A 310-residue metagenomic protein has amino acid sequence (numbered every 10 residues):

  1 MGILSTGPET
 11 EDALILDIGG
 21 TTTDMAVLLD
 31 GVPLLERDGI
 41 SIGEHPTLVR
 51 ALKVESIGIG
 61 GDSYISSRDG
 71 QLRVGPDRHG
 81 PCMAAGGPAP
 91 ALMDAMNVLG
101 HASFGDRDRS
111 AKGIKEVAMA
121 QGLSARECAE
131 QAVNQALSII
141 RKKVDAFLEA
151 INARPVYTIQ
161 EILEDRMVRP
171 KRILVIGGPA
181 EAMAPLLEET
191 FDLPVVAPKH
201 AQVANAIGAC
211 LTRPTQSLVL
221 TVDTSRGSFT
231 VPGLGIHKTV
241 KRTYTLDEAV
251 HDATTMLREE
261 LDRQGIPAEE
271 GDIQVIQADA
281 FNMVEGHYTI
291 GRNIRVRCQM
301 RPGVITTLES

Functional and structural regions predicted by a protein language model:
M1-I15, D24-G265, G286-S310: Helical "lid/coupling" subdomains associated with nucleotide-phosphate turnover
I18: A contiguous, surface-exposed recognition patch within enzymatic or periplasmic domains that forms
T21: Short acidic, Gly/Ser-rich segments with clustered Asp/Glu that frequently serve as metal-coordination loops in enzyme
V195, I273-V275: Generic structural signal for residues in well-ordered beta-strands
D262-I273, N282: Fe-S-dependent hydro-lyases/dehydratases of central metabolism
Q277-H287: C-terminus-biased signal that marks the final domain/tail of proteins
